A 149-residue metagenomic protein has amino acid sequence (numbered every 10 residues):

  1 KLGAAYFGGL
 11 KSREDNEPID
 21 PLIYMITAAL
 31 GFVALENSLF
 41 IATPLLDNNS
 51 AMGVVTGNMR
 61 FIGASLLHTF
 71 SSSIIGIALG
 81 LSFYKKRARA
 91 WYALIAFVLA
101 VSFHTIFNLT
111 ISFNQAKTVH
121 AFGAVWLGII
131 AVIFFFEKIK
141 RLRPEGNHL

Functional and structural regions predicted by a protein language model:
K1-L149: Hydrophobic alpha-helical segments at protein termini of multi-pass membrane proteins
